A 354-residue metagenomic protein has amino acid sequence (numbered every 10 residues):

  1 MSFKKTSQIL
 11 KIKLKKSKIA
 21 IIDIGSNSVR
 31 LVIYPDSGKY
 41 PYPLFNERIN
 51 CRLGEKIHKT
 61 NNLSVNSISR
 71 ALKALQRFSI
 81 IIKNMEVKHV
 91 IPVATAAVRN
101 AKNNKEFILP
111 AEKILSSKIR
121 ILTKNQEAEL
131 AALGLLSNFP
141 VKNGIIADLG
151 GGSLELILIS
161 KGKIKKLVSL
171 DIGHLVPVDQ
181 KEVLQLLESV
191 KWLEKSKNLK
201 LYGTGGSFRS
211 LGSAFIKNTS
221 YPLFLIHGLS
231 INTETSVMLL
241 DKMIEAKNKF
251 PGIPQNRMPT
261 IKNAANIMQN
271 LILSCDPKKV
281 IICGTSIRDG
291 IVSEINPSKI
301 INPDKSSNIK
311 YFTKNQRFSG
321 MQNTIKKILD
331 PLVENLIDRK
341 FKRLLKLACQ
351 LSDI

Functional and structural regions predicted by a protein language model:
M1-A20, I24-V29, Y34-A94, K105-K118: N-terminal glycine/serine-rich phosphate-binding loop of ATP-dependent small-molecule kinases, especially carbohydrate
L14-K16, S26, G151, S196 (+1 more regions): A generic fold-level signal
I19-D23, G144-D148, L201: Short glycine-aspartate micro-motif
S26-S28, L135, G150-L156, G206: Ser/Thr-glycine-rich phosphate-binding loops at phosphate-binding pockets of nucleotides, nucleotide cofactors
I33, K56-N84, T95-K105, L115-S137 (+3 more regions): Helical "lid/coupling" subdomains associated with nucleotide-phosphate turnover
